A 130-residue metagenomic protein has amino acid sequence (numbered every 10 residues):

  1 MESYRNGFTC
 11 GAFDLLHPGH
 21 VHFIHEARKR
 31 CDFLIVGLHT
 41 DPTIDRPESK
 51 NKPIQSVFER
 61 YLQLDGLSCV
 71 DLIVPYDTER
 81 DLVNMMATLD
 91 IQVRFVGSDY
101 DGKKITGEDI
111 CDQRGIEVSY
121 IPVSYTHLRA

Functional and structural regions predicted by a protein language model:
S3-T40: N-terminal catalytic cores of NTP/NDP-binding nucleotidyl/phosphoryl-transfer enzymes
F23, D32-L67: Short, surface-exposed acidic-centric catalytic microdomains
L38, D77, G97-D99, P122-V123: Short secondary-structure boundary segments
Y61, L82-V83, A87: Short hydrophobic/charged patches on amphipathic alpha-helices used for structural packing and interfaces
Y61-E79: Short acidic amphipathic segments
S68-C69, L89-D90, Q113-R114: Short, structured coil segments at secondary-structure junctions
M85-M86, D90-F95: Proline-aspartate-enriched helix->loop->beta-strand connector
T126-A130: Conserved small/polar residues in nucleotide/adenosyl-binding loops
